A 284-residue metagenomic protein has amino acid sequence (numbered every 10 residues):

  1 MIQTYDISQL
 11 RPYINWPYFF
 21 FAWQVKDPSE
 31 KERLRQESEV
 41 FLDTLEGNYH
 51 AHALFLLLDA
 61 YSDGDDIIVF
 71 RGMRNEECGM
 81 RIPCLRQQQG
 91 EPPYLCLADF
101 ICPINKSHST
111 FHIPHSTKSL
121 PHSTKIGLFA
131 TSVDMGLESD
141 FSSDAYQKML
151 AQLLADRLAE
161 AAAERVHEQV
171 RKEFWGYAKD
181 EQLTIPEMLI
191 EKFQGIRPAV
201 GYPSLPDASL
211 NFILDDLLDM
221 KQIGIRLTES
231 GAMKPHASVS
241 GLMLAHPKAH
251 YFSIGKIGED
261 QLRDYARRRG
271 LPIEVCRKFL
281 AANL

Functional and structural regions predicted by a protein language model:
M1-R74, G79-H108, H112-H115, S119-M149 (+1 more regions): Active-site loops and adjacent core secondary-structure elements that bind or stabilize anionic groups
P93-H108, H112, S123-L284: C-terminal accessory domains/tails appended to large, multi-domain proteins
